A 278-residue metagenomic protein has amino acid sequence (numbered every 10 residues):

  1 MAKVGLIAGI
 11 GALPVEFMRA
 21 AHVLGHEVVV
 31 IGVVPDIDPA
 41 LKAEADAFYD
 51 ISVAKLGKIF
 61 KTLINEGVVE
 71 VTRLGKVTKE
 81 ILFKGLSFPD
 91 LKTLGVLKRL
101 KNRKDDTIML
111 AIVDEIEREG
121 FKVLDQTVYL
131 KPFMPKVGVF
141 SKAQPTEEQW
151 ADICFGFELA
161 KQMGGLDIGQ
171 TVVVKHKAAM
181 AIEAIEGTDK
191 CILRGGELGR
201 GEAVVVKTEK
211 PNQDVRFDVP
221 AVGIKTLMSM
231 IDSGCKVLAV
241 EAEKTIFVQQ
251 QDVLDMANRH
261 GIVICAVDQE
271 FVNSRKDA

Functional and structural regions predicted by a protein language model:
M1-K3, L24-E27, A45, E66-V69 (+6 more regions): Short coil/turn connectors at secondary-structure junctions
A2-A12, I182, V215-F217, K244-T245: Short, glycine-rich nucleotide/cofactor-binding loops
A2-V33: N-terminal basic/disordered segments at the start of proteins
L6-A8, V30-I31, V71-L74, D105 (+6 more regions): General beta-strand structural signal in soluble alpha/beta enzymes
I7, P14-E16, D36-I37, D114-L124 (+4 more regions): Catalytic domains of riboflavin
A21, N102-D106, K122-I231: Conserved mixed alpha/beta catalytic, RNA-binding, or beta-rich assembly cores of soluble enzyme, regulatory
V33-V68, G85-G95, K190-A278: Feature captures the catalytic cores and cofactor-binding loops of soluble hydro-lyases/lyases that act on carboxylate
L56-Y129: N-terminal glycine-rich phosphate/adenylate-binding segment common to multiple enzyme folds
